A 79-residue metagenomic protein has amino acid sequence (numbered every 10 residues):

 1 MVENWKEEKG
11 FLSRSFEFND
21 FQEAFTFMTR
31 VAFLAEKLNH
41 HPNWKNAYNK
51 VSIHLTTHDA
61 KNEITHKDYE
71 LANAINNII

Functional and structural regions predicted by a protein language model:
M1-F11: Short aromatic-glycine-(Arg/Gly/Cys) micro-motifs in beta-strand/loop hairpins
E7, R30-P42: Short arginine-rich
K9, N46-K50: Short Gly/Ser/Thr- and Asp/Glu-enriched loop/turn motifs at secondary-structure junctions
L12-N19: Short, well-ordered beta-strand elements within core beta-sheets of diverse protein domains
Q22-M28: Short amphipathic alpha-helices within nucleic acid-binding modules
M28-V31, A72: Short amphipathic alpha-helical/adjacent loop interface patches that line ligand and macromolecule-binding sites
K37-A47, N73-I79: A short N-terminal helical cap/helix-turn-helix that marks the beginning of AMP-binding/adenylate-forming
I53-I78: C-terminal structural segments of small proteins and small subunits
